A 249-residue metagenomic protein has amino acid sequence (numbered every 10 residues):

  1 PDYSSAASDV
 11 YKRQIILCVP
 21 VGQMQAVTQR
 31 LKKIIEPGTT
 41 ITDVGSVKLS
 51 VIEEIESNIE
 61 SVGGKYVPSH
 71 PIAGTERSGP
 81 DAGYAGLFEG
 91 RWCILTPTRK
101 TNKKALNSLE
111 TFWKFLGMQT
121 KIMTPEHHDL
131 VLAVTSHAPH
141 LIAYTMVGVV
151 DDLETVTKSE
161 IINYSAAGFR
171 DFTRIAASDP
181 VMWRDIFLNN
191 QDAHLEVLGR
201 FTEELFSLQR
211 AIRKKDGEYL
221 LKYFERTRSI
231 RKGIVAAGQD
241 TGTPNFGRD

Functional and structural regions predicted by a protein language model:
P1-Y11: Single conserved hydrophobic/aromatic residue that forms the stacking wall/gate of nucleotide- or nucleobase-binding
I15-I16, T42: N-terminal Rossmann-like NAD(P) cofactor-binding module of classical short-chain dehydrogenase/reductase
C18-P20, G45, P97: Glycine-rich, N-terminal phosphate-binding loop of Rossmann-like dinucleotide-binding domains
G22-Q25, K48: Active-site beta-alpha loop architecture of Rossmann-like, nucleotide-cofactor-dependent enzymes
Q29-D81: Rossmann-like NAD(P)(H) cofactor-binding subdomain of soluble oxidoreductases
L87-R174: Internal alpha-helical scaffold of NAD(P)-dependent oxidoreductase catalytic cores
K158-T227: Interdomain hinge/lid region at the active-site interface of Rossmann-like NAD(P)-dependent oxidoreductases
S229-D249: Long, positively charged, glycine-interspersed low-complexity recognition regions
